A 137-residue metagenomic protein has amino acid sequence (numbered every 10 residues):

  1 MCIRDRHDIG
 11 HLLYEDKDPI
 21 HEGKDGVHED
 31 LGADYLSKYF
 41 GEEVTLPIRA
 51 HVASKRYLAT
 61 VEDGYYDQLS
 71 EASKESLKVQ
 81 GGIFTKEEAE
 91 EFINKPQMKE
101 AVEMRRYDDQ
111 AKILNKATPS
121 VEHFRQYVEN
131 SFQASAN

Functional and structural regions predicted by a protein language model:
M1: Phosphate/diphosphate ligand-binding glycine-rich loop within oxidoreductases
R4-M104: Divalent metal-dependent catalytic cores for phosphoryl transfer on phosphate-bearing substrates
R106-N137: Charged phosphate-binding loop/patch that engages nucleotide di/tri-phosphates or the phosphate backbone of nucleic
